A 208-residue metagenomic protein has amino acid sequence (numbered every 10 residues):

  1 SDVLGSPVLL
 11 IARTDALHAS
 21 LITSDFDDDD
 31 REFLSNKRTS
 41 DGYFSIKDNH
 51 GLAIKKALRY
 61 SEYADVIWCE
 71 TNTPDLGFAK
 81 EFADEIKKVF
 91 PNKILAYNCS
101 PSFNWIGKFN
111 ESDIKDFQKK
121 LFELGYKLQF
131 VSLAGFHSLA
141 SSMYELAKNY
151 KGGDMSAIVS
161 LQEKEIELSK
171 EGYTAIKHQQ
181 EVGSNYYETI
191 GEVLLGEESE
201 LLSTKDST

Functional and structural regions predicted by a protein language model:
S1-Y97, P101-F103, G107-F130, Y144 (+2 more regions): Alpha/beta enzyme core
V131-F136: Short acidic/histidine-rich active-site segments
A140-S156: C-terminal helical cap(s) of enzyme catalytic domains, especially alpha/beta-barrels
D154-K205: Flexible C-terminal active-site loop/helix
